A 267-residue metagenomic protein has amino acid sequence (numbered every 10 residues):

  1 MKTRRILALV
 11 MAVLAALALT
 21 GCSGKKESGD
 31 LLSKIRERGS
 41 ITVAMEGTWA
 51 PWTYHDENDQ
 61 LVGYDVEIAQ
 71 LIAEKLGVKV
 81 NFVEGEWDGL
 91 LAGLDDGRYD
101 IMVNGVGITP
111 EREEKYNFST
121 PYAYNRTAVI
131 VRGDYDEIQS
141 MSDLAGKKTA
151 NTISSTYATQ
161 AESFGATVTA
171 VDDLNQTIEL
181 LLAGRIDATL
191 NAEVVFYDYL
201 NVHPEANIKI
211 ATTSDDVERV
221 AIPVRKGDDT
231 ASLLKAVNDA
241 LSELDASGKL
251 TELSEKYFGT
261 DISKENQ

Functional and structural regions predicted by a protein language model:
L17-G21: C-terminal motif of bacterial Sec signal peptides marking the signal peptidase cleavage site
S23-K25, V66-K75, I153-S155, R219-D261: Extended ligand-binding regions for polar small-molecule ligands
K26-G105: Extracytoplasmic small-molecule ligand-binding "clamshell" domains of the periplasmic binding protein/Venus flytrap
S33-K34, R132-K148: Flexible hinge/capping segments at coil-to-helix
M45-E46, F118-S140, P223-V224: Hydrophobic/proline-rich hinge and linker segments of small-molecule sensing/allosteric domains, predominantly
V66, F82-A92, D136, S154 (+2 more regions): Short helix-initiation/N-cap motifs at beta->coil->alpha
V106-E114, Q160-S163, L182, D187-V217: A ligand-binding cleft/hinge motif common to bilobed small-molecule-binding domains
Y124-V131, Y197-N238, T260-Q267: Periplasmic-binding protein-like
